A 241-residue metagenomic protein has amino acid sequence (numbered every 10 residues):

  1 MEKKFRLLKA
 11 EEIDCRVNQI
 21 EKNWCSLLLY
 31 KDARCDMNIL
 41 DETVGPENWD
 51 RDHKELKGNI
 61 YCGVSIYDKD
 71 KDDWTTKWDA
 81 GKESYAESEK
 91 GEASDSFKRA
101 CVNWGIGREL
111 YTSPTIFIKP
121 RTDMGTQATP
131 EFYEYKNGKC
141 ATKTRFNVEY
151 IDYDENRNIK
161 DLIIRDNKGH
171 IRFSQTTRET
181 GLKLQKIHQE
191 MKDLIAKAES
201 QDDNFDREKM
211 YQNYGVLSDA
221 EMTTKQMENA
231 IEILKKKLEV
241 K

Functional and structural regions predicted by a protein language model:
M1-A10, C15-E21, C25, I118-K241: Interfaces that engage single-stranded nucleic acids at replication/repair/recombination sites
M1-E55: N-terminal accessory/interface modules of nucleic-acid-binding and processing proteins
W24, L28, S84-S88, M222: Conserved aromatic-histidine-acidic binding/catalytic patches
A33-R178: Positively charged, aromatic-enriched nucleic acid-contacting surfaces
